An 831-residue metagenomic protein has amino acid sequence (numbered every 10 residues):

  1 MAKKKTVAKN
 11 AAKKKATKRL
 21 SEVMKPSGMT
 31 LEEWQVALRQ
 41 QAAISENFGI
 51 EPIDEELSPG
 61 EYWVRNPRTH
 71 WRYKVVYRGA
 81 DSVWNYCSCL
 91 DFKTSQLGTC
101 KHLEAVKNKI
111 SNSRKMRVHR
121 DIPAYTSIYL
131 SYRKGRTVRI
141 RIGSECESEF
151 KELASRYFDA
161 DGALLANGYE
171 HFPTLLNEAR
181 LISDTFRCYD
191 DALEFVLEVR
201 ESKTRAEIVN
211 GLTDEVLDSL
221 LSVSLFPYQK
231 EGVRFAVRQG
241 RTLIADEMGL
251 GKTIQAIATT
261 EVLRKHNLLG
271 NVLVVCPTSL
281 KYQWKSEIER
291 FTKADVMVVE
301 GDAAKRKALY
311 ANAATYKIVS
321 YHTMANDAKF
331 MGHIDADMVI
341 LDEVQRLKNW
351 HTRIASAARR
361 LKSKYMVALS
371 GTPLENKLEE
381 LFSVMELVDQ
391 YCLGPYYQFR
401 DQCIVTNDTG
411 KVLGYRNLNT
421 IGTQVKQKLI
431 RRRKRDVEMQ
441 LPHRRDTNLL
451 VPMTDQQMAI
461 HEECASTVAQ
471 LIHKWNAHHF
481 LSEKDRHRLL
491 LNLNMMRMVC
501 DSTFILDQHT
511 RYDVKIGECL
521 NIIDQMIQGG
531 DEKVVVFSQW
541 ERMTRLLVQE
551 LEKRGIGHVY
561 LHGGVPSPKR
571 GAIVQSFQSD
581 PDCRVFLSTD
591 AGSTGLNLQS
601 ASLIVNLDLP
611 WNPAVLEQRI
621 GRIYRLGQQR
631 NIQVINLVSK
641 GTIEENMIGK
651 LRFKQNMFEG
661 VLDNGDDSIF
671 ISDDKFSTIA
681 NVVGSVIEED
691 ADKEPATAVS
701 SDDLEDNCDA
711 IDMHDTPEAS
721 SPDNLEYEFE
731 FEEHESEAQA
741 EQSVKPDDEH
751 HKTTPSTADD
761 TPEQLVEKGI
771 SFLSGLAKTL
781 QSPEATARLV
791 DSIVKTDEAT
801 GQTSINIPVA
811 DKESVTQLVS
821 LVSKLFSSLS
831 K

Functional and structural regions predicted by a protein language model:
A2, T69-I122: Short Cys/His-based metal-binding microdomains
A2-W84, K109: Hydrophobic, aromatic-enriched, well-ordered structural segments
R19-E33, D54, R114-T242, S286 (+7 more regions): Charged, low-complexity
L243, E247-L250, Q255-S286, Y365 (+1 more regions): Conserved SF1/SF2 helicase motif Ia
I257-T260, R264-N271, M439-A465, A477-F586 (+5 more regions): Conserved Helicase C-terminal RecA-like lobe
L268-N271, R290-K293, A313, M338 (+4 more regions): Conserved P-loop NTPase motor "coupling/switch" region that bridges the ATPase
V298-R306, Y321-N326, R346-T352, S538-R542 (+3 more regions): Conserved helicase motor
E483-L489, I516, G627-T779, P783: C-terminal accessory region of SF2 helicases/translocases
